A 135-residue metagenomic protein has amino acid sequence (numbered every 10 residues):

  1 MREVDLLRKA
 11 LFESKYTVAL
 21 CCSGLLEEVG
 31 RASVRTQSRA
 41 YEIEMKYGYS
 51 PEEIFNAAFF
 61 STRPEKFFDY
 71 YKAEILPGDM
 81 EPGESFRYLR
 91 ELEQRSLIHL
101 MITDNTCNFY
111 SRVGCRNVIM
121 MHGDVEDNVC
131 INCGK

Functional and structural regions predicted by a protein language model:
M1-K135: Conserved catalytic core of sirtuin-type NAD+-dependent deacylases
